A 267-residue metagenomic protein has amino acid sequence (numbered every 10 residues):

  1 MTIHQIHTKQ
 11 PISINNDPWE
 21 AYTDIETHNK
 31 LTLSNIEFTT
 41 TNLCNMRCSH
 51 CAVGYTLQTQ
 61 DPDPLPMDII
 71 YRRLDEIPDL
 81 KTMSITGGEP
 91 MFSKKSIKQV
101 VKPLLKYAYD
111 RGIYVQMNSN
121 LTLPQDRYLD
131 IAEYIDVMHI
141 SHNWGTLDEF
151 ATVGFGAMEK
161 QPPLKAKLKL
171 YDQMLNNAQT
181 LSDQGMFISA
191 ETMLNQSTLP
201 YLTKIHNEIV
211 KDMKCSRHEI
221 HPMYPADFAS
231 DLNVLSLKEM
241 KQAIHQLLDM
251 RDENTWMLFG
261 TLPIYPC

Functional and structural regions predicted by a protein language model:
M1, I6-I12, Q60, D75 (+3 more regions): Radical SAM enzyme [4Fe-4S]-AdoMet core and its adjacent flexible, acidic and glycine-rich loops/tails across
T2-M117, T122-R127: Conserved alpha-helical substructure of the radical SAM core
P66-I70, I97, V101, Y128 (+3 more regions): Aromatic/hydrophobic pocket-lining residues that form the small-molecule binding cavity in soluble enzyme cores
